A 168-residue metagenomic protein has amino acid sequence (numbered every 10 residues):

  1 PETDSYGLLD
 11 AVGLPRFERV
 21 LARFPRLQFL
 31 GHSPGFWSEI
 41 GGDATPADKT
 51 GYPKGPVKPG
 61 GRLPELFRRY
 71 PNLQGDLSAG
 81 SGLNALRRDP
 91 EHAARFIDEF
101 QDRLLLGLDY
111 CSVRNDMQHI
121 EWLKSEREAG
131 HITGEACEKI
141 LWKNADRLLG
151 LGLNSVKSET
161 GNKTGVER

Functional and structural regions predicted by a protein language model:
P1-L106, R114: Catalytic pocket-lining loop regions of alpha/beta-barrel enzymes, especially the amidohydrolase/enolase/GH5 lineages
E99-L105, C111-R168: Mid-to-C-terminal alpha-helical segments outside catalytic/metal-binding sites
